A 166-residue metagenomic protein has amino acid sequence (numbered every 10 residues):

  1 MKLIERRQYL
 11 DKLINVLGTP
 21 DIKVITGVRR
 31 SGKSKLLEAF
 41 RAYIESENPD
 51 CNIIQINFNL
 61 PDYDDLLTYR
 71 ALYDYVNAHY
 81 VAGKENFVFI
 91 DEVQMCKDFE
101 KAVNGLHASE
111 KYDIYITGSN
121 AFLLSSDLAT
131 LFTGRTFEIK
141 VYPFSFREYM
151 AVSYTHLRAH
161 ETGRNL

Functional and structural regions predicted by a protein language model:
E5-L17: Pre-Walker A adenine-sensing motif
I25: Hydrophobic anchor at the beta1->P-loop junction of P-loop NTPases
K33: Conserved lysine of the Walker
L36: Hydrophobic positions on the alpha1 helix immediately C-terminal to the Walker A/P-loop
I56-G83: Short glycine-rich substrate-engagement loop in P-loop NTPases that contacts/grips substrate
D113-S119: Structural recognition of the conserved hydrophobic beta-strand(s) that form the central parallel beta-sheet of P-loop
L123-T136: Short regulatory helix/loop adjacent to the ATP-binding pocket of P-loop NTPases
H156-L166: Single conserved hydrophobic/aromatic residue that forms the stacking wall/gate of nucleotide- or nucleobase-binding
